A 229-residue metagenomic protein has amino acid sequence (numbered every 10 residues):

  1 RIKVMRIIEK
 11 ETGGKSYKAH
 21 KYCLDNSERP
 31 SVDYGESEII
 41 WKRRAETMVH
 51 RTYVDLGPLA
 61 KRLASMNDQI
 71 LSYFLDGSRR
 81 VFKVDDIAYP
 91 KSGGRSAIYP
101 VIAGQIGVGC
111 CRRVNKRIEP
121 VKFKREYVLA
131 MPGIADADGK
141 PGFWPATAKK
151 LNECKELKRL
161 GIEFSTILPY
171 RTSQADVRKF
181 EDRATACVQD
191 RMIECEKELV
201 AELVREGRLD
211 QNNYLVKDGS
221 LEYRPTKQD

Functional and structural regions predicted by a protein language model:
R1-K61, M66-N67: N-terminal alpha-helical "arm" segments
G57-L63, D86-A97, E202-L203: Catalytic micro-motifs at enzyme active sites that drive phosphoryl/nucleotidyl and oxygen chemistry
M66-Q69, L209-Q211: Short, well-ordered loop/turn elements at secondary-structure boundaries
Y73-L75: Short hydrophobic beta-strand that contains or immediately precedes a catalytic carboxylate
G77-K83: Short acidic, Gly/Ser-rich segments with clustered Asp/Glu that frequently serve as metal-coordination loops in enzyme
D85-G139: Acidic, metal-ligating active-site segments
M131-R183: Short acidic, low-complexity segments enriched in Ser/Thr/Gly/Pro
D176, E181-D229: A two-mode feature
